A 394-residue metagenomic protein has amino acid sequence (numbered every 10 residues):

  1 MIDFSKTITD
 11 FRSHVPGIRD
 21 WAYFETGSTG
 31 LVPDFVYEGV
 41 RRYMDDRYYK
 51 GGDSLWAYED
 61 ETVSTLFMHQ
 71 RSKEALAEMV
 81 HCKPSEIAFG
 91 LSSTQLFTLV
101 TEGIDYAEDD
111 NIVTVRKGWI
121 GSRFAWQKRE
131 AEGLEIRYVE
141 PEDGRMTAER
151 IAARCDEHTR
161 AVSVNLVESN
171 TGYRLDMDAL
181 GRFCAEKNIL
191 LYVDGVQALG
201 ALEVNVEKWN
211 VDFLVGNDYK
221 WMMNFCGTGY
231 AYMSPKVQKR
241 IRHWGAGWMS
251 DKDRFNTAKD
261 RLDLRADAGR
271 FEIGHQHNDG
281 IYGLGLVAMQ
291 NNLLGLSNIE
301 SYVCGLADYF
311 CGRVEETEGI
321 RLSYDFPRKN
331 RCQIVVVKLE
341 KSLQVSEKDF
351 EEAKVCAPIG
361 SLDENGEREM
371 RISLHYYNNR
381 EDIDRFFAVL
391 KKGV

Functional and structural regions predicted by a protein language model:
M1-V394: Pyridoxal 5′-phosphate
